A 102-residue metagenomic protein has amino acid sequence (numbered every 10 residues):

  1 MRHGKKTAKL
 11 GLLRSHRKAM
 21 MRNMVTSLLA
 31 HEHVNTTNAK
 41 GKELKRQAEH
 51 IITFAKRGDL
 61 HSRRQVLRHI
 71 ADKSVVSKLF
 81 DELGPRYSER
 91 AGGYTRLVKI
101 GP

Functional and structural regions predicted by a protein language model:
M1-L12, H16-A19, N23-P102: Structured, basic alpha/beta domains of bacterial-type, RNA-associated proteins
